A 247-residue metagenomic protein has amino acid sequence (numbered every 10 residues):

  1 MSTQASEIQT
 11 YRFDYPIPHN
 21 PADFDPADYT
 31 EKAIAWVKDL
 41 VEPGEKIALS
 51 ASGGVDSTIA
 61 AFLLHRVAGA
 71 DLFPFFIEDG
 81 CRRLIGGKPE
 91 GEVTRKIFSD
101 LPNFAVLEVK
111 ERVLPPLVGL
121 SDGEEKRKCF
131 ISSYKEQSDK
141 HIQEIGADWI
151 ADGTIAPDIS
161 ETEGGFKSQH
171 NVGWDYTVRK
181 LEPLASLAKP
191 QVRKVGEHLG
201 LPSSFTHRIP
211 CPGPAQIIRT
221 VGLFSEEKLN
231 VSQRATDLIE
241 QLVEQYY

Functional and structural regions predicted by a protein language model:
M1-R127, Y134-G146, G164-Y247: RNA-binding accessory domains that recognize and position tRNA/RNA substrates
W149: Short, Asp-centered acidic motifs that coordinate Mg2+ and/or phosphate in catalytic or ligand-binding sites
D152-T154: Extended catalytic-interface subdomain
I159-E161: Glycine/Thr-rich phosphate-binding loops of Rossmann-like dinucleotide-binding domains
